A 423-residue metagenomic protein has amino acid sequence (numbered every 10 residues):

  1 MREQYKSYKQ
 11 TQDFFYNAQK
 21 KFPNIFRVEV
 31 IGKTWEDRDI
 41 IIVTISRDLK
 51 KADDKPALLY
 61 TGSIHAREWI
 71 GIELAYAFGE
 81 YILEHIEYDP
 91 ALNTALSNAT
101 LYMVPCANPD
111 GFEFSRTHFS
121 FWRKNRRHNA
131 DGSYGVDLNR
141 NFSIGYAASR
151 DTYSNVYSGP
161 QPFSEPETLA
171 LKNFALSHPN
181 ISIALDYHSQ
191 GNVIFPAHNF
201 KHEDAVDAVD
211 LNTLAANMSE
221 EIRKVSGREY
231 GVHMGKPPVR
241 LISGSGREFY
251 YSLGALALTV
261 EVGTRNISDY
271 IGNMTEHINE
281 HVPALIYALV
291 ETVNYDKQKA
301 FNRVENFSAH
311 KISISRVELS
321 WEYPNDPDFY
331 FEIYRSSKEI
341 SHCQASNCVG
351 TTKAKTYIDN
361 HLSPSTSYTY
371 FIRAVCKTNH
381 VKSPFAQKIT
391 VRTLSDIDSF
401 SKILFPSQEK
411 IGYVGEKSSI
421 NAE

Functional and structural regions predicted by a protein language model:
M1-D39: Short glycine- and acidic-rich boundary segments immediately preceding or forming the N-terminal edge of structured
R27-V30, I41-V43, A57-T61, E68-G71 (+7 more regions): Structural recognition of the beta-strand scaffold that forms the well-ordered cores of secreted hydrolase catalytic
G71-S115: Short helix-loop-beta-strand segments that form the rim/entrance of peptidase-like active sites
W122-R303: Metallocarboxypeptidase
E291-P327, P364, H380-G412: Pro/Thr/Ser/Gly-rich low-complexity, intrinsically disordered linker/stalk tracts
P327-S346: Extracellular low-complexity, O-glycosylation-prone stalks/linkers
K353-I358: Short S/T/G- and acidic-enriched coil/turn segments that sit immediately N-terminal to beta-strands in beta-sandwich
D359-N379: Beta-strand-rich modules
